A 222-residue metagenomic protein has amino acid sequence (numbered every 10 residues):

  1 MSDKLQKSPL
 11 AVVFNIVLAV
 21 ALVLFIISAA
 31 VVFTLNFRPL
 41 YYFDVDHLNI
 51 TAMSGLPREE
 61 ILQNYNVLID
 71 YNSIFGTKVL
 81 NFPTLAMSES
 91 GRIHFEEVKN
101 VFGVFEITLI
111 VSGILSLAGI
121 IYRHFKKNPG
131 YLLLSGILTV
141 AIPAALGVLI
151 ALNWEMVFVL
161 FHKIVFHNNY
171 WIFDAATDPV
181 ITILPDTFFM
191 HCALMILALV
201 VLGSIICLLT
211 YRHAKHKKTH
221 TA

Functional and structural regions predicted by a protein language model:
S2-V13, G113-F158, I206-A222: Juxtamembrane interface at the cytosolic side of transmembrane helices
S2-Y41: Hydrophobic secretory-pathway targeting helix
L24, V104-L117, L194-I205: Hydrophobic alpha-helical transmembrane segments
L35-M53, K163: Alpha-helical transmembrane signal-anchor/signal-peptide segments
D46-E59, V79-E89, L133-L152: Hydrophobic alpha-helical transmembrane segments
S73-V111, T187-I196: Individual transmembrane alpha-helix segments
L152-A175: Juxtamembrane non-transmembrane "cap" segments at the membrane-aqueous interface of multi-pass membrane proteins
W171-A222: Terminal transmembrane helical module of multi-pass membrane proteins
